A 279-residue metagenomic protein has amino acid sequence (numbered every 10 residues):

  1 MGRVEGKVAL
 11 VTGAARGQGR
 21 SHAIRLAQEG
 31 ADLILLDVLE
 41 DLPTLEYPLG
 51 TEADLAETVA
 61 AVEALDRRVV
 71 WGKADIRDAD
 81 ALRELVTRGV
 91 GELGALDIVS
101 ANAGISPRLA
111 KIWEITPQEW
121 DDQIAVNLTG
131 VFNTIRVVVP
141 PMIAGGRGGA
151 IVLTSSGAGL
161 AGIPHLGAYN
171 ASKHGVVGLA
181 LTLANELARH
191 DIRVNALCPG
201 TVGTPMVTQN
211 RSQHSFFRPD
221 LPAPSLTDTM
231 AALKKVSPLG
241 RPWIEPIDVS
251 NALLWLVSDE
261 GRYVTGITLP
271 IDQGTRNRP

Functional and structural regions predicted by a protein language model:
G2-I34: Canonical Rossmann dinucleotide-binding motif of NAD(H)/NADP(H)-dependent dehydrogenases/reductases, specifically
S106-L109, A161, G240-R241, L253-L254 (+1 more regions): Short C-terminal tail/terminal secondary-structure segment of NAD(P)H-dependent dehydrogenase/reductase domains
A110-I112, E119-I124, L233: Substrate-binding pocket helix/loop in short-chain dehydrogenase/reductase
I135, S172, A180: Active-site helix of classical SDR
P140, N185-E186, R262: Alpha-helical segment proximal to the catalytic Tyr-Lys
S156: Residue(s) in the substrate-gating loop at a strand-loop-helix junction that position the organic substrate next
A188, R193, V264-G266: Short, small/polar-rich loop/turn modules that mediate ligand/substrate recognition or access, typified
